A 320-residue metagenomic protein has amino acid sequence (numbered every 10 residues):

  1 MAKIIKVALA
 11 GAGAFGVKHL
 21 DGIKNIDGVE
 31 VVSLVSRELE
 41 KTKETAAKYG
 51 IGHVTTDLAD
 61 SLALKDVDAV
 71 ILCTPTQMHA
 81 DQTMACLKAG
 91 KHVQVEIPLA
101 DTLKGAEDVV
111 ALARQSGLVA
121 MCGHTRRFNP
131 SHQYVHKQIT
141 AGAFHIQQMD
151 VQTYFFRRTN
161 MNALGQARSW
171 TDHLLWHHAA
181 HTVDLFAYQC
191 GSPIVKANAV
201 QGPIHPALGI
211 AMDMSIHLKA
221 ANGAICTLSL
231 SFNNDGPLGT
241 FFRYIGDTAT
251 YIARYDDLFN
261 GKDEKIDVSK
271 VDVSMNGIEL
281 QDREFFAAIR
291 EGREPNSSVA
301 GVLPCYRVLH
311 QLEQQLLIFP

Functional and structural regions predicted by a protein language model:
M1-I4, L9, A69-L72, A221 (+1 more regions): C-terminal helix-rich "cap/oligomerization" subdomain common to oxidoreductases
M1-Y49, A187: N-terminal Rossmann-like dinucleotide-binding module
Y49-L112: Beta-loop-alpha module in the N-terminal Rossmann-like domain of NAD(P)-dependent dehydrogenases, especially those
T55, V95, A120-C122, A253: Hydrophobic residues in well-ordered beta-strands that form the structural core
D108-T125, F144-M149: Rossmann-fold dehydrogenase core element
R126-V200, H205-P206: Predominantly a Rossmann-like dinucleotide-binding segment in NAD(P)-dependent oxidoreductases
H177, H181-D257, R283-R293: Contiguous beta-strand/loop segments that form the cofactor/metal-binding neighborhood of enzyme cores
V271-R283, S297: Active-site loop of classical SDR/Rossmann-like NAD(P)-dependent oxidoreductases, centered on the catalytic Tyr-X3-Lys
